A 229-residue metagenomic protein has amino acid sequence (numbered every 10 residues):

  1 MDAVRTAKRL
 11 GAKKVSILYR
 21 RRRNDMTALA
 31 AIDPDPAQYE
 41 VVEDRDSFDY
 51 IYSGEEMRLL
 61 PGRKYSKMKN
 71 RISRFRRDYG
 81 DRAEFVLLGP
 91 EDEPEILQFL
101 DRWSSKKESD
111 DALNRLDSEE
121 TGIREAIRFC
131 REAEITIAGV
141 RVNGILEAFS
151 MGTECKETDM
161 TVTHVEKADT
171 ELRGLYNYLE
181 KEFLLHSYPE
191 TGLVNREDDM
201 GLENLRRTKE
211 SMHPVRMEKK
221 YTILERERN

Functional and structural regions predicted by a protein language model:
M1-A7: Ser/Thr/Asn(+Pro)-rich, low-complexity disordered segments
R5, Y19-R20, T27, S73-R77 (+1 more regions): A broadly conserved amphipathic alpha-helix scaffold signal in soluble, globular proteins
R9-L10, R76-R82, P90-D92, K106 (+3 more regions): Secondary-structure boundary elements
R9-R22, Y188-E197: Conserved GNAT acetyl-CoA-binding A-motif
R23-E43, N70, M200-M217: Conserved active-site alpha-helix within GNAT-family acetyltransferase domains
P34-L113: Acyltransferase donor/substrate-recognition loop-hinge adjacent to the catalytic core
E95-I145: Short, conserved active-site entrance elements at the starts or edges of catalytic domains
I135-R228: Aromatic (often tryptophan-rich) hydrophobic motifs at membrane interfaces
